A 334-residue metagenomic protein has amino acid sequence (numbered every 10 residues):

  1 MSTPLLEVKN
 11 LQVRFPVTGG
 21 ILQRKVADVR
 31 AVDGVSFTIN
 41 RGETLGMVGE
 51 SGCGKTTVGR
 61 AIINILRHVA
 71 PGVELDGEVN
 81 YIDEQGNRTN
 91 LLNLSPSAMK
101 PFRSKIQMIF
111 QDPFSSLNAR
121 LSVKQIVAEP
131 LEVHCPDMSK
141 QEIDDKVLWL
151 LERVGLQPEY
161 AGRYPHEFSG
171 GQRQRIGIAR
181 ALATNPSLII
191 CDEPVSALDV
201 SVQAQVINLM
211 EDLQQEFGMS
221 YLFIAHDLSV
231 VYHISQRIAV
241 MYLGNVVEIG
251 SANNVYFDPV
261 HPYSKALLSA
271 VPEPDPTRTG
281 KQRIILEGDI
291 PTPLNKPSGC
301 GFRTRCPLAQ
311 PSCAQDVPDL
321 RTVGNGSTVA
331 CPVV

Functional and structural regions predicted by a protein language model:
S2-P4, V17-Q23, N87-R88, S251-V334: Short catalytic/signature loops enriched in Gly
V48-G49: The feature captures the beta-strand-to-loop junction immediately N-terminal to the Walker
N64, P194, L198, V202-K281: P-loop NTP-binding/switch modules centered on Walker-like glycine-rich loops
E78, I82-N87, Q141-E159, L268: Conserved ABC ATPase "signature" region
D112, L121-E132: Q-loop/switch helix immediately C-terminal to the Walker
Y164-F168, Q172: Conserved ABC ATPase signature
A183-S187: A short, proline-enriched helix->beta-strand linker immediately N-terminal to the Walker B motif in ABC-type P-loop
